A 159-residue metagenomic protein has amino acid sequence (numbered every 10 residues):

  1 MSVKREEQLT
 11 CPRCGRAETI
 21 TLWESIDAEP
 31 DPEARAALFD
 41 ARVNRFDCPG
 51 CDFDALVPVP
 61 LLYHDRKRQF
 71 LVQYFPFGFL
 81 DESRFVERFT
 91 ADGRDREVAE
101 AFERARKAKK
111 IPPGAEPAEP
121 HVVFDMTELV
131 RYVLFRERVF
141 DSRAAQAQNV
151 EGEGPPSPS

Functional and structural regions predicted by a protein language model:
M1-F77: N-terminal cysteine/histidine-rich coordination modules
S2, S25, S83, S142 (+1 more regions): Generic serine detector
D47-R143: Domain-exit/linker segments immediately C-terminal to small folded modules
R138-S159: C-terminal, charged low-complexity interaction regions
